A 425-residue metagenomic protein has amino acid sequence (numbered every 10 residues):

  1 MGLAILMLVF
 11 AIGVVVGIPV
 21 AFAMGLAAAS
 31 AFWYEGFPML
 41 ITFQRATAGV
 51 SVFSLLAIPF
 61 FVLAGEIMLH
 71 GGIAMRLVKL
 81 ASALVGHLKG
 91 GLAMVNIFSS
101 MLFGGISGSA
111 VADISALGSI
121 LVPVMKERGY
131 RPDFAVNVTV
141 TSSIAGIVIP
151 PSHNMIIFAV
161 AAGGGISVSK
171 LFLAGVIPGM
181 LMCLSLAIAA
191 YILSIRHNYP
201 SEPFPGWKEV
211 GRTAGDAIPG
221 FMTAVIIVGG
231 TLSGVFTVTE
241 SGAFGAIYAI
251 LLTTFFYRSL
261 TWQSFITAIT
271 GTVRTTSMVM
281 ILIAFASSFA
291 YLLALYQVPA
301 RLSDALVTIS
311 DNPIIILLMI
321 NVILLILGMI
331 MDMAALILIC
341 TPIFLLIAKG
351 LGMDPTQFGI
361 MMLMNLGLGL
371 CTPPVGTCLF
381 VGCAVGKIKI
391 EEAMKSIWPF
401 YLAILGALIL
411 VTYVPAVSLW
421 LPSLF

Functional and structural regions predicted by a protein language model:
M1-F425: Alpha-helical transmembrane segments of multi-pass membrane transport proteins
